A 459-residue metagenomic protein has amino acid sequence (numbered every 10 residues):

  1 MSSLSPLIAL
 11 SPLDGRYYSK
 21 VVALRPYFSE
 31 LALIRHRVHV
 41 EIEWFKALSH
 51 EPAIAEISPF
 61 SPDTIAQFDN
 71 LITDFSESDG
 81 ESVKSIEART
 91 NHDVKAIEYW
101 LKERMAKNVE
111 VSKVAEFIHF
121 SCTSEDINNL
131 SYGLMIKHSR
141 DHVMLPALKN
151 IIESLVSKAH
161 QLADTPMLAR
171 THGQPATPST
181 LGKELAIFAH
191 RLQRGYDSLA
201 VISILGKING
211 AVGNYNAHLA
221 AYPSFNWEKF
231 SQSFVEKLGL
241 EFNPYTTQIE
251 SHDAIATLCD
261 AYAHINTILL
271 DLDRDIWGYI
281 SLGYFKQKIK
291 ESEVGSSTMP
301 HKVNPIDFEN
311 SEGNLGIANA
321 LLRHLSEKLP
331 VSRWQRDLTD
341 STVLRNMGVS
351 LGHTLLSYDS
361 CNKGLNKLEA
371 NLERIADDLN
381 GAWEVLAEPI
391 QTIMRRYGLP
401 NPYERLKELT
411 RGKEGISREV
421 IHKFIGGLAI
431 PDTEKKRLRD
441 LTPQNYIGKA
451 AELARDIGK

Functional and structural regions predicted by a protein language model:
S2-H218, Y222-S233, G295, F308-N310 (+6 more regions): A helix-coil-helix interface module used to build multimeric assemblies and to scaffold catalytic/cofactor sites
S2-R35, I86-E87, N91, G283-F285 (+1 more regions): Glycine-rich cofactor/substrate-binding loops
E41-A47, R104, I151, L155-K158 (+12 more regions): Amphipathic alpha-helices that form helix-helix packing interfaces
S124, L219-Y222, S231, K237 (+4 more regions): A structural signal for small-residue-enriched, beta-sheet-centric alpha/beta enzyme cores and oligomeric scaffold folds
I136-K137, M144, L185, S251 (+4 more regions): Amphipathic alpha-helical coiled-coil segments and their boundaries
Q161-T165, S198-V201, L205, E236 (+6 more regions): Conserved helix-loop functional segments at active or binding sites
K183, A256-H264, P389-R396: Short, well-ordered beta-strand elements within core beta-sheets of diverse protein domains
Y222-N319: Acidic, glycine-rich loop-and-beta core segments that form the ion-binding/anion-interacting portion of active sites
